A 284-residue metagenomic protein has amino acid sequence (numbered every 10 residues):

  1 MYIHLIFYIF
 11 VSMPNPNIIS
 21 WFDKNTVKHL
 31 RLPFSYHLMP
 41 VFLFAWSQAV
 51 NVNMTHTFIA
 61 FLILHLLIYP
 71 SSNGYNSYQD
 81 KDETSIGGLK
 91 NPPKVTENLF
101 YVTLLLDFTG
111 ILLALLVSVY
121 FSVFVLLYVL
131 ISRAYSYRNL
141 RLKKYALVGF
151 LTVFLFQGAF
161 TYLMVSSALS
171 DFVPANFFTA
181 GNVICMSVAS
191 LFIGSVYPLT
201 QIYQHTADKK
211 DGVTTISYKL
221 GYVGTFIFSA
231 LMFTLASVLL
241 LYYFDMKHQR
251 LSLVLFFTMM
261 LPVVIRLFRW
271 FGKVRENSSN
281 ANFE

Functional and structural regions predicted by a protein language model:
I9-T26: Short, Lys/Arg-rich, polar N-terminal cytosolic tail immediately upstream of the first transmembrane signal-anchor
I19, P93-V173: Intramembrane alpha-helical segments
H37-F44, F150-S166, Y218-Y222, E284: Small-residue-rich segments of transmembrane alpha-helices in multi-pass membrane proteins, especially helix faces
P40-Y75, F121-R133, N176-L199: Membrane-embedded alpha-helical segments that form the functional core of polytopic membrane enzymes, especially those
L64-K90, S195-S217: Acidic (Asp/Glu-rich) catalytic motifs at the cytosolic membrane interface
N73, S77-D82, S132-K143, W270-R275: C-terminal ends of transmembrane helices
K81-L126, T214-Q249: Multi-pass membrane catalytic core of lipid/isoprenoid biosynthesis enzymes
N139, H248-E284: Extended hydrophobic alpha-helices typical of membrane-associated regions
